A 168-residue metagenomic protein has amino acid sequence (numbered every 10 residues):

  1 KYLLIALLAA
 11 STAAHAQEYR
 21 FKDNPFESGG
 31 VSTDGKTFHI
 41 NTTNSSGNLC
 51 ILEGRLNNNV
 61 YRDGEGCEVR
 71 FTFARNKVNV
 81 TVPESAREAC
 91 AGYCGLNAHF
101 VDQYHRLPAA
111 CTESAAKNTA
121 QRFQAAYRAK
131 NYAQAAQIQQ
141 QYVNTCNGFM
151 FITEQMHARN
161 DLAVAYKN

Functional and structural regions predicted by a protein language model:
K1-I5: Sec-dependent signal peptide recognition, specifically the positively charged N-region followed immediately by
S11-A13: N-terminal signal peptide c-region/cleavage motif recognized by signal peptidases
A16-S28, D63-E65, F100-R106, T112 (+1 more regions): Tryptophan-anchored aromatic micro-motifs
F21-N58, S85, K130-F151: N-terminal glycine/threonine-rich, aromatic-flanked beta-hairpin/loop signature
I51-N58, A86-T119: Edge beta-strand at a domain terminus
S114-A115, I152-D161: Structural signature of alpha-solenoid helical repeat junctions
